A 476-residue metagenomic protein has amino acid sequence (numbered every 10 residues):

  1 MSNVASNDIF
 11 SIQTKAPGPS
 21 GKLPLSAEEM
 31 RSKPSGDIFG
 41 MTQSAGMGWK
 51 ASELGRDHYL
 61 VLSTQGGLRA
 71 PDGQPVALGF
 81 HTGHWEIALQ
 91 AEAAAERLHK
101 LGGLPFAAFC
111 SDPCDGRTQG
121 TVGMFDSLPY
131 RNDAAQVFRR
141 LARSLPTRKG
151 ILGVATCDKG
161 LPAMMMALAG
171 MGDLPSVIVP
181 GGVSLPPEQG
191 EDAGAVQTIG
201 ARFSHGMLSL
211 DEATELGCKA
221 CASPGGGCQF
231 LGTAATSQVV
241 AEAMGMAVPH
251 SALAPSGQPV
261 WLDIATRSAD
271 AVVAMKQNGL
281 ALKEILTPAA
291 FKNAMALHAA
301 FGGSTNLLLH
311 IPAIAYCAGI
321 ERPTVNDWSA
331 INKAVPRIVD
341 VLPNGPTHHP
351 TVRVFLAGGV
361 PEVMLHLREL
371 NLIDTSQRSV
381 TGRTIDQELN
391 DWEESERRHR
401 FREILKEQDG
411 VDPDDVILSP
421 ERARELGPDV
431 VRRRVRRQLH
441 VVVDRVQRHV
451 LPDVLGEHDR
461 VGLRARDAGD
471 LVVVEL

Functional and structural regions predicted by a protein language model:
M1-G79, F109, V122-G123, S127 (+4 more regions): Catalytic or ion-coupling anion/metal-binding cores of large enzyme and transporter domains
V61-L62, A142-M164, P175-P180: A short, small-residue-rich loop immediately preceding and capping a beta-strand
L78, T82-E86: Glycine-rich, acidic/polar active-site loops that bind/position phosphate-bearing ligands
W85-A108: Low-complexity, highly charged intrinsically disordered N-terminal segments that act as targeting/localization
D115, K159-A163, S184-E188: Short, well-ordered, mixed-charge alpha-helical segments that flank or form enzyme active sites
G116-A134: Charged, often glycine-rich, active-site loop that binds/positions anionic groups
L439-V441, V446-V450, V454, H458-R460 (+1 more regions): Alpha-helix boundary/capping motif
